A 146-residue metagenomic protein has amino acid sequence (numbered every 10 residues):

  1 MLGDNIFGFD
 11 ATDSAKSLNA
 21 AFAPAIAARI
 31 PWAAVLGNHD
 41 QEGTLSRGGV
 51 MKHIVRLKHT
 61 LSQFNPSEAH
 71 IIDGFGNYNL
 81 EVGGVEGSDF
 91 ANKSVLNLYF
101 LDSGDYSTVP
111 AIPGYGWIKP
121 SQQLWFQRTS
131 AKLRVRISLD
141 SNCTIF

Functional and structural regions predicted by a protein language model:
M1-I6, G37, S141-F146: Active-site beta-strand/loop signature of hydrolases that rely on acidic residues for catalysis
M1-K16, A20: N-terminal active-site segment of His-dependent metallophosphoesterases
S17-D140: Extended active-site neighborhood of metal-dependent phosphoesterases/phosphodiesterases
